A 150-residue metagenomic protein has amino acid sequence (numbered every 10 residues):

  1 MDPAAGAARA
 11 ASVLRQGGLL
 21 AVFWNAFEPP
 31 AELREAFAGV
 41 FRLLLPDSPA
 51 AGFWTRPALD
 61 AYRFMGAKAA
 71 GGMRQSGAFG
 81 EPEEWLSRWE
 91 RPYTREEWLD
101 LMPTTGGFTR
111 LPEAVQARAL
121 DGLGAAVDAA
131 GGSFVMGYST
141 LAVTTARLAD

Functional and structural regions predicted by a protein language model:
M1-P3, W24, S48, W98 (+1 more regions): Tryptophan-centric aromatic hotspots in well-structured domains and transmembrane helices
M1-S12: A short, conserved alpha-helix within the catalytic core of class I
A4, P30-A31, P92: Loop/helix-junction capping segments adjacent to catalytic residues or to phosphate/diphosphate-binding pockets
A5, G18, P49, G131-F134: Secondary-structure boundary/capping signal
A11, R15-R88: Conserved catalytic/acceptor-binding region of the Class I
D60-D150: Conserved Class I S-adenosyl-L-methionine
